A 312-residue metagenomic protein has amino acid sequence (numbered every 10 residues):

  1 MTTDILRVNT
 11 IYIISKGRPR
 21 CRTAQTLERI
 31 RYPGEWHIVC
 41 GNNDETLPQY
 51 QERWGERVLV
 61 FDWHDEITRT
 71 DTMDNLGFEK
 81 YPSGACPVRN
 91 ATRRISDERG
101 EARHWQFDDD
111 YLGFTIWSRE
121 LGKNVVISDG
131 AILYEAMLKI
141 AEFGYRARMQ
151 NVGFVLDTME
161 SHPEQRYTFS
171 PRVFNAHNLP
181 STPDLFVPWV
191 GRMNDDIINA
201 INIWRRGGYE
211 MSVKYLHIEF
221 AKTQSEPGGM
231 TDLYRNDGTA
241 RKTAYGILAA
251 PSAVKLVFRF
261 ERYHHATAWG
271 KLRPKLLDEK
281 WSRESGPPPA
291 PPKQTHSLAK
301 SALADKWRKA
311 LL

Functional and structural regions predicted by a protein language model:
L6-N9, R18-R22, G191-M193, I197-L312: C-terminal catalytic/acceptor-binding lobe
V8-Y12, P33-V39, R57-L59, R148-V152 (+1 more regions): Hydrophobic beta-strand segments of well-ordered beta-sheets in folded domains
T10-W36, D44-Q51: Short, well-formed alpha-helical segments that are part of the catalytic scaffolds of diverse glycosyltransferases
R18, D44, E66, D110-L112 (+2 more regions): Short, solvent-exposed loop/turn segments at secondary-structure junctions
R22-Q25, P48-Q51, T115-R119, H162-Y167 (+2 more regions): A short acidic (Asp/Glu
N42-F107, L112-V125: Active-site-proximal specificity loops/subdomain of glycosyltransferases
R103-D108, Q150-V155, E210-K214, K255-F258: A structural signal for short, well-ordered beta-strand segments and their strand-loop junctions that often border
L112-I197, I201, L311: Conserved catalytic core of nucleotide-sugar-dependent glycosyltransferases
